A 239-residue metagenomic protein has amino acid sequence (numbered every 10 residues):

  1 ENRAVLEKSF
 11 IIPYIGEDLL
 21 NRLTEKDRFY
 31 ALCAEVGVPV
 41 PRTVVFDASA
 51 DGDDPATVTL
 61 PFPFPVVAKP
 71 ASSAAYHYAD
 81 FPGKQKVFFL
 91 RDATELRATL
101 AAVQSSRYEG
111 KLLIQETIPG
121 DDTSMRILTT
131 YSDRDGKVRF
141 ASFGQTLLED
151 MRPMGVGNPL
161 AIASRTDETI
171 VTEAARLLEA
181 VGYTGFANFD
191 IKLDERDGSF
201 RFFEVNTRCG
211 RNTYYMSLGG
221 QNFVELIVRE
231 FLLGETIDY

Functional and structural regions predicted by a protein language model:
E1-T24, G37-R42: A short, GP-enriched loop/loop-strand-helix hinge that lies immediately N-terminal to, or at the N-terminal rim
R22-L113, R134-D135, E168, T172: Active-site nucleotide/adenylate-binding loops and adjacent lid/helix of ATP-dependent enzymes
P41, V66, R126-L128, F189: Change "...and in nucleic-acid phosphodiester-cleaving endonucleases..." to "...and in nucleic-acid processing enzymes
K84-A98, A102, E116-G182, N206-F231: ATP-dependent carboxylate/phosphate-activation module, predominantly the ATP-grasp catalytic core and closely related
Q115-E116, T184-R196: A short glycine-rich, hydrophobically flanked beta-strand micro-motif that places a catalytic Asp/Glu for divalent metal
G198-R208: A short beta-strand motif that forms the metal-chelation/ATP-contact edge of phosphoryl-transfer active sites
D238-Y239: A glycine-rich beta-turn/hairpin centered on an aromatic-Pro dipeptide
